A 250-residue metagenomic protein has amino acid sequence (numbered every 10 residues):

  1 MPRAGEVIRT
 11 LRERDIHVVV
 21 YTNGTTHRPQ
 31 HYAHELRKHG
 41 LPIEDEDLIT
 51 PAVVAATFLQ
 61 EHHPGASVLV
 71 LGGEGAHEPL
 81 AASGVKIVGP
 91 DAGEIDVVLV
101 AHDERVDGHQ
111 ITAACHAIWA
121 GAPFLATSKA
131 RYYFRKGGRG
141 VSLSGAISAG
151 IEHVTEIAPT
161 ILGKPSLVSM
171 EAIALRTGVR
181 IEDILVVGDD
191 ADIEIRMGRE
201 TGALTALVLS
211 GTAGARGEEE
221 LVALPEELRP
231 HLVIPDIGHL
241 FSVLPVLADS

Functional and structural regions predicted by a protein language model:
P2-I16, T25-I49, A56-S250: Asp-based, Mg2+/Mn2+-dependent phosphohydrolase catalytic module
